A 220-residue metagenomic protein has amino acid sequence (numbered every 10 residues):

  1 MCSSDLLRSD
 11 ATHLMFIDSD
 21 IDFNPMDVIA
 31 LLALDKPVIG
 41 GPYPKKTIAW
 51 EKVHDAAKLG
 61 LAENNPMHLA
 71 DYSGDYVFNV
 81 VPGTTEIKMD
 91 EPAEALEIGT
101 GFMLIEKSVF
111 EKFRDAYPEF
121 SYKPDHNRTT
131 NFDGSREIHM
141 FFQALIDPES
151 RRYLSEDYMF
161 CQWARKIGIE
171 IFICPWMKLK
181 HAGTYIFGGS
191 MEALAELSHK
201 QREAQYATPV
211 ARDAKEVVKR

Functional and structural regions predicted by a protein language model:
M1-S3: Short, small-residue-biased leader/transition segments that mark boundaries at the very start of proteins
L6: Phosphate-handling catalytic cores of nucleic-acid transaction enzymes
S9-D10, L34: Active-site charged/polar residues at nucleotide-handling catalytic sites that mediate phosphoryl, nucleotidyl
D10-D22: Short beta-strand-to-loop acidic/aromatic patch adjacent to the donor-nucleotide binding site
H13, P37-V38, I171: Short, Asp-centered acidic motifs that coordinate Mg2+ and/or phosphate in catalytic or ligand-binding sites
D20, K45, K178-L179: Conserved beta-strand edge residues that scaffold enzyme active sites
N24-L145: Conserved catalytic core of nucleotide-sugar-dependent glycosyltransferases
D115-R220: C-terminal catalytic/acceptor-binding lobe
